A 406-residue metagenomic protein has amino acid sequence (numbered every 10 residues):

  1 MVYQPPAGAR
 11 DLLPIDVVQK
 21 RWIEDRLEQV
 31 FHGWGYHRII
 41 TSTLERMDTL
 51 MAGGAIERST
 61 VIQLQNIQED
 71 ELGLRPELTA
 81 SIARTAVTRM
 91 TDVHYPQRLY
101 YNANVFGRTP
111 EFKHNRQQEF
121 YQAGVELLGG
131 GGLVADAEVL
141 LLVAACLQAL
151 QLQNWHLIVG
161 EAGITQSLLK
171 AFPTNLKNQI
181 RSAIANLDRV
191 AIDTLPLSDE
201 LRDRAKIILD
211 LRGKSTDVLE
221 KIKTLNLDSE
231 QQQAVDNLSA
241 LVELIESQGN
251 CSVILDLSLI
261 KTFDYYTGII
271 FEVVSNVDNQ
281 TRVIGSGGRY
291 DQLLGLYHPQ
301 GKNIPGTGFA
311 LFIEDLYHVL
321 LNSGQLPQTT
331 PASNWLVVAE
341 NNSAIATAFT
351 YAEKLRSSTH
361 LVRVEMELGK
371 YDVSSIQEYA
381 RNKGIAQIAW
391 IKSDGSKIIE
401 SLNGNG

Functional and structural regions predicted by a protein language model:
M1-A80, Q118, A137: TRNA-binding/sensing appendages of the translation machinery
W22-W34, E45-D48, S81-D92, R98-L152 (+1 more regions): Positively charged, Gly/Ser-enriched RNA/tRNA-binding surfaces
S42-T43, I158-E161, L368-G369: Acidic carboxylate-rich catalytic motifs and surrounding loops in phosphoryl-/glycosyl-chemistry enzymes
T60-Q68, T174-L197, V277: Acidic, His- and aromatic-enriched active-site or binding-groove loops in soluble protein domains that engage sugars
L64-N66, P76, N104, L127 (+2 more regions): Hydrophobic side chains in beta-strands
V139, A149-L150, F172, L176 (+1 more regions): A contiguous, mid-domain pocket- or channel-lining segment that forms the substrate-recognition surface
V159-F172, D188-A191: Short, conserved secondary-structure transition motifs
